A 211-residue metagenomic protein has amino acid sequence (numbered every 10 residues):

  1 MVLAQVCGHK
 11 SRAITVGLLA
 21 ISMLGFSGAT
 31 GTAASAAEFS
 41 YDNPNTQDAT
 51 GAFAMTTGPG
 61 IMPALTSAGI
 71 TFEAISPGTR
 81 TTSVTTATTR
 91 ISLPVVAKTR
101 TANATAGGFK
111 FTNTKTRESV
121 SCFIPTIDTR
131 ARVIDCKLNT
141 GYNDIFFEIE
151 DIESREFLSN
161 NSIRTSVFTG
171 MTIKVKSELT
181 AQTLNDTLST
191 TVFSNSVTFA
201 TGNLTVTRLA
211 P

Functional and structural regions predicted by a protein language model:
A4-V16: Bacterial N-terminal signal peptides that target proteins for export
K10-R12, M23, A36: N-terminal Sec-pathway signal sequences of secreted and cell-surface proteins across taxa
L18-A20: Hydrophobic helical h-region of N-terminal Sec-dependent signal peptides in bacterial secretory/periplasmic proteins
M23-A33: C-terminal segment of classical bacterial N-terminal signal peptides
S35-T101, T172-P211: N-terminal segment immediately downstream of the Sec signal-peptide cleavage site in secreted/extracellular proteins
I75-I149: Predominantly extracellular/secreted and cell-surface proteins with exposed, flexible low-complexity segments
N139-E178: Extended amphipathic ligand-handling, pore-lining, and cofactor/metal-binding catalytic surfaces
